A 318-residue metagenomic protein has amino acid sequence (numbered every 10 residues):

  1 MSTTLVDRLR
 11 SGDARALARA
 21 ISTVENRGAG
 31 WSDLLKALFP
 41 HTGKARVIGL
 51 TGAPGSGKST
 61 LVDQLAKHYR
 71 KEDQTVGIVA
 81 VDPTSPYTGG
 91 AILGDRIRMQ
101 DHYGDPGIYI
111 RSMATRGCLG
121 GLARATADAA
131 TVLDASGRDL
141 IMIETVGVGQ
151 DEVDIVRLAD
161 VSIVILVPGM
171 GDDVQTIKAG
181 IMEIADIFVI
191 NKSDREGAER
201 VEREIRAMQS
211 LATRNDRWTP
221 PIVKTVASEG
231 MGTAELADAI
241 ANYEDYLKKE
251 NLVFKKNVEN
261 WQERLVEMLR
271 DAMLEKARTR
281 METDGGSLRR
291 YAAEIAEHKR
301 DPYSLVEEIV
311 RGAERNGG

Functional and structural regions predicted by a protein language model:
T3-A45, A53-S56, L65-D151, L158-V167 (+1 more regions): Nucleotide-state-sensitive switch-loop elements of NTP-binding domains
L5-V6, M113, V189-I190, P221-V226 (+2 more regions): Short hinge/gating elements
L61: Hydrophobic positions on the alpha1 helix immediately C-terminal to the Walker A/P-loop
I92, A129, D154, L158 (+5 more regions): Alpha-helical scaffold elements adjacent to nucleotide-binding pockets in ATP/GTP-utilizing enzyme cores
P168-E196: Flexible active-site lid/hinge loop adjacent to a nucleotide/diphosphate and Mg2+-phosphate binding pocket
I187, S193-K249: Canonical P-loop GTPase G-domain recognition
K224, E235-E314: Long, well-ordered amphipathic alpha-helical subdomains in the mid-to-C-terminal portions of large enzyme subunits
